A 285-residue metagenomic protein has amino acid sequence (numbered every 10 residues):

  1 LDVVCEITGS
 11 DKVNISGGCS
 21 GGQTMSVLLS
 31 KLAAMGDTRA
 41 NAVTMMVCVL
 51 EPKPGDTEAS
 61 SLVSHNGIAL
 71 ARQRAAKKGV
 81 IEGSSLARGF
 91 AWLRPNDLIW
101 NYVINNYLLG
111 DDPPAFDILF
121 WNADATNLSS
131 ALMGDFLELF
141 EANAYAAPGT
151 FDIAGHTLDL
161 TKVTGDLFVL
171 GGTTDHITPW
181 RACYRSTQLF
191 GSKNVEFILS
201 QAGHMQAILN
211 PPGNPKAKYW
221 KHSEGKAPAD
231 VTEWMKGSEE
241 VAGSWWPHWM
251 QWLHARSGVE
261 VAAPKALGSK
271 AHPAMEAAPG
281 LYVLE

Functional and structural regions predicted by a protein language model:
L1, M35, S61-A75, P211-E233: Acidic, Ser/Thr-rich peripheral helices and adjacent loops at domain boundaries
L1-G21: Alpha/beta-hydrolase fold nucleophile elbow
E6-D11, T24-F136, Y145-P148, H254-E285: Alpha/beta-hydrolase-fold enzymes
L137, S186, F190-P228: Catalytic histidine neighborhood in serine/cysteine hydrolases with alpha/beta-hydrolase-type architecture
I153-T164: The feature captures the conserved acid-bearing segment of alpha/beta-hydrolase catalytic domains
V163, V169-G171, D175: Short beta-strand/loop motif that positions the catalytic acidic residue of the alpha/beta-hydrolase fold
H176-A182: Conserved alpha/beta-hydrolase "acid-adjacent" motif
K226-A242, W246, M250: A conserved mid-domain beta-alpha-beta active-site/ligand-binding segment of alpha/beta enzyme cores
